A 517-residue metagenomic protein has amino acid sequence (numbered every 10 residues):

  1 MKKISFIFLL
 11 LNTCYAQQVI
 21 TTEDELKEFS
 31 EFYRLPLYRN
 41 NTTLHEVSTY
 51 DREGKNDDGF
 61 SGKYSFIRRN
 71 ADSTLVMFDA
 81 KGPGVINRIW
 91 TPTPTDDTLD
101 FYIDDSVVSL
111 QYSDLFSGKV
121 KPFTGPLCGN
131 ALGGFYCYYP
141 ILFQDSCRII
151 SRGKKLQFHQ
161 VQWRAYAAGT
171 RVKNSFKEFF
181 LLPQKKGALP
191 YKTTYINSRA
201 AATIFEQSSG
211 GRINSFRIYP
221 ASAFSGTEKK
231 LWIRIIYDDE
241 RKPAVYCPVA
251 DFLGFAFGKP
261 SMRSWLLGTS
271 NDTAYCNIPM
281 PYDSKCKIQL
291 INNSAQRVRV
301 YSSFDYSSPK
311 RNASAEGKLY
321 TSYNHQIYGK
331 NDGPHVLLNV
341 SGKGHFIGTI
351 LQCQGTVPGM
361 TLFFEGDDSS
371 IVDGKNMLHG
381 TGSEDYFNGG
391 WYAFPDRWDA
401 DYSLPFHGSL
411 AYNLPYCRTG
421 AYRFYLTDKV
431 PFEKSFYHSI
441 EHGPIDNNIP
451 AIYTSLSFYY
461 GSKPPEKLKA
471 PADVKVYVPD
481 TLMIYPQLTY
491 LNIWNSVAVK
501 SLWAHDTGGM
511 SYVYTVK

Functional and structural regions predicted by a protein language model:
M1, C14-I20, V516: Basic/polar N-terminal segments that are highly enriched at the extreme N-terminus, encompassing both cleavable
K2-K3, R52: Basic side chains
K3-N12: Sec-dependent N-terminal signal peptides
F6-I7, L491, K517: Short amphipathic alpha-helical "recognition" segments used for binding
Q17-N492, Y512: Beta-strand-centric surfaces of beta-sandwich/beta-rich domains
L491-K500: Composition-driven recognition of long, C-terminal low-complexity regions enriched in serine/threonine
V499-V516: Short carbohydrate-recognition loop motifs
